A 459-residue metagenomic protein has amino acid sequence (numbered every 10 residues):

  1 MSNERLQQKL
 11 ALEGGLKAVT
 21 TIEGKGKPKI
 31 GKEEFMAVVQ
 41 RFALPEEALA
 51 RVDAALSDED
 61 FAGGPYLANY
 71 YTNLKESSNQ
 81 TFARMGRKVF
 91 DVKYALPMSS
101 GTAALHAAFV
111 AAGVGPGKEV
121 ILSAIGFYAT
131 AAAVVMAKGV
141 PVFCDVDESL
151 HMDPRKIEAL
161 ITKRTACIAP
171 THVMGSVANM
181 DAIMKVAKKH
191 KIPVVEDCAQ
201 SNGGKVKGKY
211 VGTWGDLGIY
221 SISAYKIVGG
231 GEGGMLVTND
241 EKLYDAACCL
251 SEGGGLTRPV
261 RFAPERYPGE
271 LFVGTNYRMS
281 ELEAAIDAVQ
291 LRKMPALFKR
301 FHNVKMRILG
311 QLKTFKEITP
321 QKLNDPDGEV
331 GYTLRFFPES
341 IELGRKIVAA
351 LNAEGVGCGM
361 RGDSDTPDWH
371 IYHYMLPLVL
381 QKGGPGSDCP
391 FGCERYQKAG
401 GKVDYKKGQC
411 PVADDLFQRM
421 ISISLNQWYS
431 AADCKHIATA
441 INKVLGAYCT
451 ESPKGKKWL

Functional and structural regions predicted by a protein language model:
M1-A103, A107, F417-Q418, S430 (+1 more regions): Conserved PLP-binding active-site segment in aminotransferase class I/II-type PLP enzymes
S2-V38, S201-K207, W214-T333: Active-site region of PLP-dependent enzymes
P28-K29, V110-C198, K205: PLP-dependent aminotransferase-like
D145, S422-Y429: Proline-centric
K185-P193, M235-G255, K346-G355: Basic phosphate/pyrophosphate-binding loop/patch that engages nucleotide-derived ligands
L256-E265, R307-G310, V348-R419, C449-L459: Conserved PLP cofactor-binding pocket of PLP-dependent enzymes
I341-I347, Y429-H436: Short, conserved charged micro-motifs
